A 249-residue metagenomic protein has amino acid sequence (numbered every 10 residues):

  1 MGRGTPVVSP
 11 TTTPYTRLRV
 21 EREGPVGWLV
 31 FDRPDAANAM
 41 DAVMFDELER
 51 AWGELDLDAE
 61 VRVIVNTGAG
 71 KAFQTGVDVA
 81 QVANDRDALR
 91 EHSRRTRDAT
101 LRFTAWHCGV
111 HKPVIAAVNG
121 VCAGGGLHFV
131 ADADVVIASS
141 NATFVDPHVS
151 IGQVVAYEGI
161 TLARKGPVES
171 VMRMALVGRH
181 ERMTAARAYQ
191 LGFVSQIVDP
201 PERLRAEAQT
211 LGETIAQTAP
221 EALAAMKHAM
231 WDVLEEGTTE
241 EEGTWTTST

Functional and structural regions predicted by a protein language model:
G2-A69: Conserved CoA-thioester-binding segment of acyl-CoA-metabolizing enzymes
G2-W28, D32, A175, H180-Q217 (+1 more regions): Amphipathic alpha-helical segments at domain termini/boundaries
L29, R33, L48, N66 (+4 more regions): Terminal peptide-recognition signature
F45, E49, G53-L57, V79-N119 (+3 more regions): An acidic, glycine-rich surface segment that forms the CoA-thioester-binding/catalytic face of crotonase-fold enzymes
T67-A69, T75-D78, D132, S140: A secondary-structure boundary/capping signal
K71-T75, A123, V145, M230-V233: Short, active-site-adjacent cap segments at secondary-structure transitions
C108-P220: Crotonase-fold acyl-CoA enzyme core
T238-T239, T246: N-terminal pre-core extensions flanking Radical SAM catalytic domains
